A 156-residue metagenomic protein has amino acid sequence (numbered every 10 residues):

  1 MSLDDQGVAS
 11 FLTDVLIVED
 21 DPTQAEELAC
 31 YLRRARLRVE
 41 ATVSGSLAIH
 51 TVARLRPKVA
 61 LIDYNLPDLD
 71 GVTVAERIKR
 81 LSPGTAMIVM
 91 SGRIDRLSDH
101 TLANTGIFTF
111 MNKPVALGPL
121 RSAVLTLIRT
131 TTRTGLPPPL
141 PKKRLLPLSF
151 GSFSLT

Functional and structural regions predicted by a protein language model:
M1-L16, G118-T156: Non-catalytic signal-transmission and effector/linker regions of two-component phosphorelay proteins
D21-E40: Two-component/phosphorelay signaling modules centered on CheY-like receiver
A41, L66-L69: Residue-level signal for the "D+5" position in two-component response regulator receiver
A41-V59: Acidic, metal-coordinating helix/loop segments flanking the phosphotransfer/catalytic sites of two-component signaling
S44, D70-T73: Acidic catalytic/metal-coordinating carboxylates
H50, V72-G84: Short amphipathic alpha-helix used as the core "switch/output" element in two-component signaling
D63, S91: Active-site residues of response regulator receiver
T73, I94-N112, S122, T126: Alpha4 helix (beta4-alpha4-beta5 surface) of REC/receiver domains from two-component response regulators
